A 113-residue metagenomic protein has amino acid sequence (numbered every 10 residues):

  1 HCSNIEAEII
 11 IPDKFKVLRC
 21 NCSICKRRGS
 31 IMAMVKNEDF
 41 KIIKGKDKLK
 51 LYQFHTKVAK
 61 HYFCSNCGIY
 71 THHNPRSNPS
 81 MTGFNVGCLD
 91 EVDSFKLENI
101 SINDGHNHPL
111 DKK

Functional and structural regions predicted by a protein language model:
N4-K113: A short Gly-Trp-Pro
